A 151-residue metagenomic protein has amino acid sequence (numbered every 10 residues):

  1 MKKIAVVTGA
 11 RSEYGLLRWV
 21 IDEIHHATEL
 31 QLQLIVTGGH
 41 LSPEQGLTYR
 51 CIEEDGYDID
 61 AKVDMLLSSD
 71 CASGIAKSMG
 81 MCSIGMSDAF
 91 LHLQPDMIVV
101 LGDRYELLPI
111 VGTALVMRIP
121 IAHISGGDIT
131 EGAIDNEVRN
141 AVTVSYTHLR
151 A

Functional and structural regions predicted by a protein language model:
M1-G39: N-terminal subdomain of nucleotide-sugar transferases
V7, I35, V100-G102, I124: Structural motif
L32-I75, G85: Conserved nucleotide-sugar phosphate-binding/catalytic loop shared by glycosyltransferases and other
A72-Q94: An amphipathic, basic-hydrophobic alpha-helix
V99-V116: An aromatic- and histidine-rich active-site surface loop
I121-N136: A short, histidine- and acid-enriched strand-loop-helix "catalytic/donor-clamping" loop that lines the nucleotide-sugar
N136-Y146: Membrane-proximal helix-turn-helix segments that form the acceptor-binding/catalytic region of lipid-linked
T147-A151: Conserved small/polar residues in nucleotide/adenosyl-binding loops
